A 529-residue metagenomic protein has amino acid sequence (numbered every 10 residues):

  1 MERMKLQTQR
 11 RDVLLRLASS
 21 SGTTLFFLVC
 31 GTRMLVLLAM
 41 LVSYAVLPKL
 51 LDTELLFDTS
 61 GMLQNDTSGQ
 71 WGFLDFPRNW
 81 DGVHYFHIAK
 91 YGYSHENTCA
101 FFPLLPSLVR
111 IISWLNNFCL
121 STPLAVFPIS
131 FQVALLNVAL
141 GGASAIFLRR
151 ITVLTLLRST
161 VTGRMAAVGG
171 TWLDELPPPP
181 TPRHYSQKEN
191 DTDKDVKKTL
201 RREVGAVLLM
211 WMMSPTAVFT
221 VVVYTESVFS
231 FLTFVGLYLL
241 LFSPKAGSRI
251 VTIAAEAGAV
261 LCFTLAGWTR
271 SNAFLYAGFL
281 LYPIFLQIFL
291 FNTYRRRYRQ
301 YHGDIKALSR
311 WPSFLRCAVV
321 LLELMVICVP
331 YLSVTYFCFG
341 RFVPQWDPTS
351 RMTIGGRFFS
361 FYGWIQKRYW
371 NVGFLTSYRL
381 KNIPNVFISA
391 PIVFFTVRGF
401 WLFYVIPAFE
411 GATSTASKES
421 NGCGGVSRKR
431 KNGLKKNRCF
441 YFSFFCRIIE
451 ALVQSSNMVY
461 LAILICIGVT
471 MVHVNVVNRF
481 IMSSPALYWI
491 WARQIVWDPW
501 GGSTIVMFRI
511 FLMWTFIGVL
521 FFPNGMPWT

Functional and structural regions predicted by a protein language model:
L35-P48, T264-S414, G518, F522-G525: Membrane-lumen/periplasm interface segments of specific transmembrane helices in polyprenyl phosphate-linked
F76-A125: Short hydrophobic/aromatic helix or loop-helix immediately within or flanking a transmembrane segment in polytopic
L105, V109-S113, F127, F131-F147 (+5 more regions): Transmembrane alpha-helices of multi-pass, membrane-embedded glycan-processing enzymes that use lipid-linked
T122-Q132, L148-M213: Transmembrane-helix signature of polytopic, membrane-embedded enzymes that assemble or transfer cell-envelope glycans
D191-K198, F234-A255: Membrane-interface transmembrane helices that cradle and orient dolichyl/undecaprenyl
W211-M212, T216-F219, F234, G247-P283 (+1 more regions): Membrane-interface alpha helices of multi-pass inner-membrane proteins
V218-F229, V476-F480: Short acidic/glycine- and proline-prone juxtamembrane loop motifs at membrane-interface regions of multi-pass membrane
R296-L321, G399-V459, V474-V477, Q494: Membrane-interface helix-loop-helix junctions at transmembrane boundaries of multi-pass membrane enzymes, predominantly
